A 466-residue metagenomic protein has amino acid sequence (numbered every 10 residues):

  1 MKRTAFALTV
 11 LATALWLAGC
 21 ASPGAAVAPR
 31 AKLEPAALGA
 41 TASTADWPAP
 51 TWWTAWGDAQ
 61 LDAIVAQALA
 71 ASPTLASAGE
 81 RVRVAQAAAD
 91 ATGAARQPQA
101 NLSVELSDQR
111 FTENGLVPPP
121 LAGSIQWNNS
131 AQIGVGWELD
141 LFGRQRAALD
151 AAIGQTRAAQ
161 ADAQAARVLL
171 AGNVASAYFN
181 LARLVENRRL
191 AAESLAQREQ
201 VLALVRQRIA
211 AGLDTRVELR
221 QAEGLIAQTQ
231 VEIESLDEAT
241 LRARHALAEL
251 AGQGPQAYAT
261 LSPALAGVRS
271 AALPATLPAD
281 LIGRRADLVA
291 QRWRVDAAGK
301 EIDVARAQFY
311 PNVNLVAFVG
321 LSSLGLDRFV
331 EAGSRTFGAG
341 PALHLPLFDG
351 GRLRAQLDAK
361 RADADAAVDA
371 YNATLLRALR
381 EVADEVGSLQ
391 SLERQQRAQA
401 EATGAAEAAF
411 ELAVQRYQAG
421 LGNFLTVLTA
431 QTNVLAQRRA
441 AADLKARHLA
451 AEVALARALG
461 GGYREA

Functional and structural regions predicted by a protein language model:
K2-A70, N129, I153, D237-G283 (+2 more regions): Terminal intrinsically disordered/low-complexity segments used for targeting and assembly
S22, T51, G57-Q60, I64 (+4 more regions): Small/polar-residue-enriched beta-strand and adjacent coil segments characteristic of outer-membrane beta-barrel
A76-A94, S103, S107: Short, acidic/charged, Gly/Pro-enriched secondary-structure junctions
V82-V84, A89-A91, L149, T156 (+24 more regions): Heptad-repeat amphipathic alpha-helical coiled-coil interaction surface used for oligomerization/assembly
Q145, A161-L277, S388, L392 (+3 more regions): Periplasmic alpha-helical coiled-coil/stalk elements that build and connect Gram-negative outer-membrane
I209-L213, Y417-L421, A458-G462: A short glycine-centered flexible hinge/capping loop motif at secondary-structure junctions
G212-T215, A378-E381, E385, G420-F424: Alpha-helical heptad-repeat coiled-coil segments that mediate oligomerization/polymerization in large
